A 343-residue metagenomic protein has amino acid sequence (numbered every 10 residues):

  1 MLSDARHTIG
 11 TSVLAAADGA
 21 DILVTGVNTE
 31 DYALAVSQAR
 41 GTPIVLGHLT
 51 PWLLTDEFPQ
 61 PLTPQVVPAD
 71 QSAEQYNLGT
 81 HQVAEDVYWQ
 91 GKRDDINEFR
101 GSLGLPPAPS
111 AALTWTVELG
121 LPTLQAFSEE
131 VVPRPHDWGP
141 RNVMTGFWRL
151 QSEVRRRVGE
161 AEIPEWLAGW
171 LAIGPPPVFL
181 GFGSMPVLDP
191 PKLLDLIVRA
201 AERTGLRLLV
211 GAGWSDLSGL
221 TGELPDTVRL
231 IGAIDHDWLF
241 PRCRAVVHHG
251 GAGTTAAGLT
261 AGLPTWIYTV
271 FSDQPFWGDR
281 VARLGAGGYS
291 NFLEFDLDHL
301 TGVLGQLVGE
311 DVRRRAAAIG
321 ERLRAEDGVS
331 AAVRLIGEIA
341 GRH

Functional and structural regions predicted by a protein language model:
M1-P177, S184-L206, L220-G222: Nucleotide-sugar-dependent glycosyltransferase catalytic domains
T50, W214, F271: Residues in the short beta-alpha loop(s) of Rossmann-like NAD(P)-binding domains
N77-L78, Q82-Q90, D94-F99, L103-P107 (+6 more regions): Nucleotide-activated sugar donor-binding and catalytic core shared by glycosyltransferases and related lipid-linked
L180-V210, S215, G232, H236 (+2 more regions): C-terminal substrate/ligand-recognition segments
